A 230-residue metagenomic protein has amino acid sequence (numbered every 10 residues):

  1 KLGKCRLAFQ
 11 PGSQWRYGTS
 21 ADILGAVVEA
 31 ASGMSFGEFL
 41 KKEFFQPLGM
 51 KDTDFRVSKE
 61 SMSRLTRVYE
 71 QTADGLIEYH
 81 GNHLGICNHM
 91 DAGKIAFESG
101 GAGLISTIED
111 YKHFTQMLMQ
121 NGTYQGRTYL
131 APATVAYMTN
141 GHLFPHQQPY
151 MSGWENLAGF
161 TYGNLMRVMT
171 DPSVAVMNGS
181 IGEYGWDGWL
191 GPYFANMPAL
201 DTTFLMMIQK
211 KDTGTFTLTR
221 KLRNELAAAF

Functional and structural regions predicted by a protein language model:
K1-N178: Short, surface-exposed loop or secondary-structure junction motifs that flank catalytic or metal-binding residues
L165, P192-Y193: Conserved beta-strand and immediately adjacent loop positions that scaffold enzyme active sites
P172-V174, T202, D212: Residues that cap or initiate secondary-structure elements
N178-Y184: Short, hydrophobic/aromatic-rich segments at coil-to-beta transitions
G188-L190: Short, small/polar residue-rich loop motifs at catalytic or cofactor-binding pockets
Y193-N196, D201-K210: Short, well-ordered beta-strand elements
Q209-F230: Generic C-terminus detector
